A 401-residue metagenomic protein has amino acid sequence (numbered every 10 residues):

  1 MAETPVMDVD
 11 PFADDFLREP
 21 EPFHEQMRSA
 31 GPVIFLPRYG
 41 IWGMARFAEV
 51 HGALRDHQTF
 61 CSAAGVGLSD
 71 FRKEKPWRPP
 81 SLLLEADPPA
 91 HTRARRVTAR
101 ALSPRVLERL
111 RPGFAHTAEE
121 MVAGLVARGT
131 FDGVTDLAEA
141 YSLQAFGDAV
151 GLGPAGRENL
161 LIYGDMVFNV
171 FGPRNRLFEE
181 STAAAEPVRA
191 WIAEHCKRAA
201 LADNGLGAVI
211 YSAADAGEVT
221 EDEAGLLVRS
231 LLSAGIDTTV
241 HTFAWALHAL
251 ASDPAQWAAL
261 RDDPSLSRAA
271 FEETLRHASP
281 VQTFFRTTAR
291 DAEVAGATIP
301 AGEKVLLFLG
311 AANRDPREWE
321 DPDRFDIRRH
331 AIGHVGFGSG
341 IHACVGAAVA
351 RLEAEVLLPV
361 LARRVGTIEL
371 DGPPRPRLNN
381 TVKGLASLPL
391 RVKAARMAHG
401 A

Functional and structural regions predicted by a protein language model:
M1-A401: Cytochrome P450
